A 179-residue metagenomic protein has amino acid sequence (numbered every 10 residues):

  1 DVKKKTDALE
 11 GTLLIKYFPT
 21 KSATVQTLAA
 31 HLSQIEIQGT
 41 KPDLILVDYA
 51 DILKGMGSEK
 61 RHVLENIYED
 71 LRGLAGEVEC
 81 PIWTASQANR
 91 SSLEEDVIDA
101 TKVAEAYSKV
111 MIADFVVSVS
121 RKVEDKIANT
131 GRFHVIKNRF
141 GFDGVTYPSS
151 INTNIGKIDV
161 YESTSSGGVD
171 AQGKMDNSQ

Functional and structural regions predicted by a protein language model:
K3-E10, V25-I45, G76-V78, R90-Q179: C-terminal regions of RecA-like/P-loop NTPase motor modules
L14-E77: Phosphate-binding/switch loop-helix module in NTP-utilizing enzymes
L14-K16, W83, V117: Hydrophobic/aromatic beta-strand patches that form the interior of the parallel beta-sheet core in alpha/beta enzyme
I52, Q87-R90: Signature of the SF2 helicase/ATPase Hel1-core->accessory helical subdomain module
C80, T84-Q87: Conserved H-loop
